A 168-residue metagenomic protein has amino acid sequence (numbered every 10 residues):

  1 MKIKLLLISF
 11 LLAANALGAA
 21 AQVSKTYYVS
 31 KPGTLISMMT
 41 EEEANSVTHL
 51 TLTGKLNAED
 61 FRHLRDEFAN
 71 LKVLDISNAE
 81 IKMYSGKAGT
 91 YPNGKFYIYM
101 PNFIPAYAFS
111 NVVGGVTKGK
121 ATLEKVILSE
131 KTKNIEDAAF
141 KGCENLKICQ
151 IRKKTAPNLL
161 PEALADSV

Functional and structural regions predicted by a protein language model:
M1-S24: Bacterial Sec-dependent N-terminal signal peptides
G18, T40-E43, E67, Y97 (+2 more regions): Generic structural signal for beta-strand residues in well-ordered domains
V23-S30, T48-L56, L71-G86, P92-N102 (+2 more regions): Structural signature of tandem-repeat unit edges
G33-E43, A58-D66, A108, K118 (+2 more regions): Short, T/G/N/S-enriched strand-turn elements that build extracellular solenoid repeat scaffolds
H63-D66, A88, P92: Short, aromatic/basic amphipathic alpha-helical patches
